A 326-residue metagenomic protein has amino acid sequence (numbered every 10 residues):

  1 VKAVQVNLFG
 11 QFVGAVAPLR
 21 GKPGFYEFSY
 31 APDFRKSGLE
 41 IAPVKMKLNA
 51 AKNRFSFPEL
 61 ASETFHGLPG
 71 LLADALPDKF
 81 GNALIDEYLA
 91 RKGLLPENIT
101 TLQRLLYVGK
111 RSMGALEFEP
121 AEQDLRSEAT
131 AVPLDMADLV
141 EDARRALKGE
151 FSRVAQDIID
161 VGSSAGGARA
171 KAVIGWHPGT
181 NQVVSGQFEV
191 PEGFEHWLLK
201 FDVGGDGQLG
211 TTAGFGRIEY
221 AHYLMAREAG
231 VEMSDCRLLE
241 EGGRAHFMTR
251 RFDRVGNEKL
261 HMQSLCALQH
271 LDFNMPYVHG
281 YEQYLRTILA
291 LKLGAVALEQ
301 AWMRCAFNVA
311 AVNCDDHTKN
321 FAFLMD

Functional and structural regions predicted by a protein language model:
V1-D326: Phosphate/dinucleotide-binding and metal-coordinating scaffold of catalytic cores in nucleotide-dependent enzymes
